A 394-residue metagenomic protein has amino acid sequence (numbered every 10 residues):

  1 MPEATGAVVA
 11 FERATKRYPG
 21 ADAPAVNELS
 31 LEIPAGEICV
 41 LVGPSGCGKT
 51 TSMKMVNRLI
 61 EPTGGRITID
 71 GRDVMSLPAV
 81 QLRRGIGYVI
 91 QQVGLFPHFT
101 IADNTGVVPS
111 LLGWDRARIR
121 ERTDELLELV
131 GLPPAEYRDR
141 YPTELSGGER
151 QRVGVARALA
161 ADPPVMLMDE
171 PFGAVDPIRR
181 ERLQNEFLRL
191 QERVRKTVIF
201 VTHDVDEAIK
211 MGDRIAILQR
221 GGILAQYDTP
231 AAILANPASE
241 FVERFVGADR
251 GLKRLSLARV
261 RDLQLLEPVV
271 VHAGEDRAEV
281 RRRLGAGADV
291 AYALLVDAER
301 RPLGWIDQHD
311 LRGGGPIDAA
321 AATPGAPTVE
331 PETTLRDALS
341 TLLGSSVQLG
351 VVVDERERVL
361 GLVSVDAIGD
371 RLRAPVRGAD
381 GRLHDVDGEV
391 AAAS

Functional and structural regions predicted by a protein language model:
N57: Helix-to-loop junction immediately C-terminal to a conserved catalytic motif
D73-G87, L111: ABC ATPase NBD coupling module
A102-S110, R120, D124: Short helical segment in ABC ATPase nucleotide-binding domains corresponding to the A-loop/adjacent helical element
A117-E136: Conserved ABC ATPase "signature" region
R140-L145, E149: Conserved ABC ATPase signature
D162: Conserved catalytic motifs of ABC-family nucleotide-binding domains
V269-A291, L295-D297, G315, P327-R356 (+2 more regions): The conserved cystathionine-beta-synthase
